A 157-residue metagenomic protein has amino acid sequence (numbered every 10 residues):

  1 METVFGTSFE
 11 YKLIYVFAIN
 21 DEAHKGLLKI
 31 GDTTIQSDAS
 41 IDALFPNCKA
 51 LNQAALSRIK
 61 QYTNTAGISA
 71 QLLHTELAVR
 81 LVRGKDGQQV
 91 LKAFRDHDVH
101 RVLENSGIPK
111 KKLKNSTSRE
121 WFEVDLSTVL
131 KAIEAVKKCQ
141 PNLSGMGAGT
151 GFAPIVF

Functional and structural regions predicted by a protein language model:
M1-F157: Non-catalytic accessory segments flanking enzymatic or RNA/DNA-binding domains
